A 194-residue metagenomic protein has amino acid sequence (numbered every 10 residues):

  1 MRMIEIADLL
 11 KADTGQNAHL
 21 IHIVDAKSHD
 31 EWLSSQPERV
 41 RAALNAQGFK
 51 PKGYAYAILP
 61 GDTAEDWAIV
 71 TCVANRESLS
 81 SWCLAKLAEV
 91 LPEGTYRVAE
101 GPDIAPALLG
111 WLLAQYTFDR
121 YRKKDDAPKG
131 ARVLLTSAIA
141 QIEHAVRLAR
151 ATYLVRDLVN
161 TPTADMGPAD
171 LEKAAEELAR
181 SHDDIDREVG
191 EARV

Functional and structural regions predicted by a protein language model:
M1-V194: N-terminal hydrophobic/helix-forming segments and targeting peptides
